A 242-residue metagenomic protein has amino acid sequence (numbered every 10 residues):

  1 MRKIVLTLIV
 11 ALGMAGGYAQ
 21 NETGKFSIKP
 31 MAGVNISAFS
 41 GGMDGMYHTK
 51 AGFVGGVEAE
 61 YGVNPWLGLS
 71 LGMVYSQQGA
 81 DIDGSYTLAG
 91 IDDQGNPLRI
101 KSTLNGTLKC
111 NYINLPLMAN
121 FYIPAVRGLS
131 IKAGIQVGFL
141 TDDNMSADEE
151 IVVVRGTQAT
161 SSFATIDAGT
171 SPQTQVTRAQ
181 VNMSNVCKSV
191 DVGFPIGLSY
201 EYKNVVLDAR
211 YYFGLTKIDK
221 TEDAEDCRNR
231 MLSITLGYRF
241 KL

Functional and structural regions predicted by a protein language model:
M1-S27, L236-L242: Bacterial Sec-dependent N-terminal signal peptides
Q20-G56, C187: Short glycine/proline- and aromatic-enriched beta-strand/turn motifs that initiate or cap beta-hairpins
Q20-N21, A38, V63-P65, N120-A125 (+3 more regions): Outer-membrane beta-barrel proteins
P30-V34, G55-V63, M73-Y75, L115-F121 (+4 more regions): Residues on the lipid-exposed face of transmembrane beta-strands in outer-membrane beta-barrel proteins
A38-K50, Q77-N111, L140-D191, K217-N229: Extracellular/periplasm-exposed beta-strand and loop segments of Gram-negative cell-envelope proteins, dominated by
L67-L69, R127-L129, N204-A209: Repeated loop/turn-to-beta-strand initiation elements of outer-membrane beta-barrel proteins
G106-I131, I135, A147: Internal catalytic or translocation cores that form aromatic/hydrophobic pockets or channels for amphipathic metabolites
N182-S184, D191-L242: Predominantly the C-terminal beta-signal and adjacent terminal strand-loop region of outer-membrane beta-barrel
